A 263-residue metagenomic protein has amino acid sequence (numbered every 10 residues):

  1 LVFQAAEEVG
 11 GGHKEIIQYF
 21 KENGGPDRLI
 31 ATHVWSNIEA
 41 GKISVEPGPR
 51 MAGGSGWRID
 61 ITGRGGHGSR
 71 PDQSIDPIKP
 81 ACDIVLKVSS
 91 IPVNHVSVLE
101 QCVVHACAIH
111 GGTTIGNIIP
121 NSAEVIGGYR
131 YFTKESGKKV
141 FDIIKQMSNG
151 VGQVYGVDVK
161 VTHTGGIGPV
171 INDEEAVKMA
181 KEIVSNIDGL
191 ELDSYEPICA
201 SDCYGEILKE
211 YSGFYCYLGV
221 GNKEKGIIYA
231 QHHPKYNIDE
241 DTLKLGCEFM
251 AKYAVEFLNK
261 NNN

Functional and structural regions predicted by a protein language model:
V2-P120, D202: Histidine/acidic-residue-rich, glycine-tolerant segments that coordinate divalent metal ions
I78-N263: Metal-dependent amide/peptide-bond hydrolase catalytic core, centered on the "pita-bread" metallohydrolase fold
